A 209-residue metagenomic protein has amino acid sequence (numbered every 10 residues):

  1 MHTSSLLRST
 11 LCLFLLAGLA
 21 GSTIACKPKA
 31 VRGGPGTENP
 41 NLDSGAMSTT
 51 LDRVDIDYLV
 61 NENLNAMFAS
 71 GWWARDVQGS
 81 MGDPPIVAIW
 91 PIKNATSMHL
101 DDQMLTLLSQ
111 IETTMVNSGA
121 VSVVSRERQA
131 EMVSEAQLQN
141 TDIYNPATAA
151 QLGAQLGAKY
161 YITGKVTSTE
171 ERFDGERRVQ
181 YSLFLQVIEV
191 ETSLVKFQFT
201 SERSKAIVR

Functional and structural regions predicted by a protein language model:
H2-L13: Bacterial N-terminal signal peptides that target proteins for export
R8, S80-V87, V179-S182: Glycine-rich, flexible loop segments associated with nucleotide phosphate handling
G21-A25: C-terminal motif of bacterial Sec signal peptides marking the signal peptidase cleavage site
C26-A120, I207-R209: A structural "domain/chain start" motif
K27-G36, K159-R209: Amphipathic beta-strand/beta-sheet edge segments enriched in Tyr/Trp
A74-D76, M104, L108-S109, V124-F173: Short, solvent-exposed, polar/charged sequence segments at loop or secondary-structure edges
